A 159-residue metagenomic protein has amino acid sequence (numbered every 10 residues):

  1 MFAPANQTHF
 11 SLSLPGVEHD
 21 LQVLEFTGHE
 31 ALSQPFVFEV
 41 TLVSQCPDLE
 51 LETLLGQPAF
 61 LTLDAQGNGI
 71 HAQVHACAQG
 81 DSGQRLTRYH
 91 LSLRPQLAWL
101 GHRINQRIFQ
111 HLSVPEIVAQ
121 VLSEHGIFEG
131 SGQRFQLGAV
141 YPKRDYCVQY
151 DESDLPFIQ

Functional and structural regions predicted by a protein language model:
M1-Q159: Amphipathic alpha-helical and helix-coil boundary elements used as assembly and membrane-proximal scaffolds
